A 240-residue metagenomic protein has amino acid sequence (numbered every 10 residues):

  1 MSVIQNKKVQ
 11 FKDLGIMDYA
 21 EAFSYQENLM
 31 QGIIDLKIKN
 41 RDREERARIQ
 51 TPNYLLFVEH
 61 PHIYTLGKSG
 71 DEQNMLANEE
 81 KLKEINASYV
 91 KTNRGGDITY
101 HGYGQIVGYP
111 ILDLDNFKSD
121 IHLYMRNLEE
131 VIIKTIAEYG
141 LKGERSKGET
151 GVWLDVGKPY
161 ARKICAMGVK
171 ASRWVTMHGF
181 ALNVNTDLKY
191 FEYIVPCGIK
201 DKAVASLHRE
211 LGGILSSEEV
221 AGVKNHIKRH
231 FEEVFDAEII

Functional and structural regions predicted by a protein language model:
M1-A161, S217: N-terminal lobe of the biotin/lipoate ligase/transferase fold
S2-L14, F117, L123-I164, V169-I240: Long, positively charged amphipathic alpha-helical accessory segments at protein N-termini or as interdomain linkers
